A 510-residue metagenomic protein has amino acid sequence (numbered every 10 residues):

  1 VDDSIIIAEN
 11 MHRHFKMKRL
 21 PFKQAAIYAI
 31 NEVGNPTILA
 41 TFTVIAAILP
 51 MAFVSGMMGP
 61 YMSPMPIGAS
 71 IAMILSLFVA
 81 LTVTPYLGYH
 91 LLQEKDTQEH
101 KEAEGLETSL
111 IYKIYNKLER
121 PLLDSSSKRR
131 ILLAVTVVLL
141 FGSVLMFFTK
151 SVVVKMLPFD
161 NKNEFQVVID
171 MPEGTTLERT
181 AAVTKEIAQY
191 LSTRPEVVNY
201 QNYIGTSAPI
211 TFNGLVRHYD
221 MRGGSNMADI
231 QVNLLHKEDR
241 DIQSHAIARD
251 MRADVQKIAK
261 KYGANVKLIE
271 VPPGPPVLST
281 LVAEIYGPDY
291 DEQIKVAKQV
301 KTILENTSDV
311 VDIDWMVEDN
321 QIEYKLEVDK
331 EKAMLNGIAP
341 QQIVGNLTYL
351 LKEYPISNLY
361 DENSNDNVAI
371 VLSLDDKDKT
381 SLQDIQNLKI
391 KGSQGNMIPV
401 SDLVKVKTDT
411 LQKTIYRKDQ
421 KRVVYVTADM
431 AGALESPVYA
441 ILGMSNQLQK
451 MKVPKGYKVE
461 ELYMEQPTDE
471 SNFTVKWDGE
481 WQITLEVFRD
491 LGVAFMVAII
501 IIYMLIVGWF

Functional and structural regions predicted by a protein language model:
V1-M11, G34-F53, P60-E102, I230: Transmembrane alpha-helices and their membrane-interface boundaries in multi-pass membrane transporters and channels
A8, H14-F42, Y112: Helix-loop junctions and hydrophobic alpha-helical segments within the transmembrane domains of large membrane
V33, K101-K155, R249, F488: Signature of alpha-helical transmembrane segments and their immediate interfacial
I38-F53, S70-F78, W477, T484-F510: Internal alpha-helical transmembrane segments of multipass membrane proteins, especially hydrophobic lipid-embedded
A52-Y61, D96, I131-L132, T136-T175 (+2 more regions): Transmembrane helices with small-residue packing motifs
G174-V183, F212-N213, Y219-N226, K237-D250 (+8 more regions): Solvent-exposed, non-transmembrane alpha-helical starts
R179-P276, K332-K352: Solvent-exposed, membrane-proximal periplasmic/extracellular interface segments of envelope transport and secretion
K301-V497: Extracytoplasmic/periplasmic membrane-proximal domains and adjacent transmembrane bundles of envelope biogenesis
